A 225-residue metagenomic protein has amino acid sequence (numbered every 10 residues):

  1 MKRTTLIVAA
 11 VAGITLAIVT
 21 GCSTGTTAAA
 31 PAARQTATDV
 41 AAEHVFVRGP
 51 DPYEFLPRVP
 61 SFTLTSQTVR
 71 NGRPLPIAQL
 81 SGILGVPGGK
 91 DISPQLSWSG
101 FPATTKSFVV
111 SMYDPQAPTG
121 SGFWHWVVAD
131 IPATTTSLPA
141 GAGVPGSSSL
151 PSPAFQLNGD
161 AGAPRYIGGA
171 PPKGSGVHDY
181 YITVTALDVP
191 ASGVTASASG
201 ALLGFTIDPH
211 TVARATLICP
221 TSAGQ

Functional and structural regions predicted by a protein language model:
K2-I7, C22-Q225: N-terminus-centered regions that define maturation/targeting leaders and the start of the first functional domain
I7-G13: Sec-dependent N-terminal signal peptides
A17-G21: C-terminal motif of bacterial Sec signal peptides marking the signal peptidase cleavage site
